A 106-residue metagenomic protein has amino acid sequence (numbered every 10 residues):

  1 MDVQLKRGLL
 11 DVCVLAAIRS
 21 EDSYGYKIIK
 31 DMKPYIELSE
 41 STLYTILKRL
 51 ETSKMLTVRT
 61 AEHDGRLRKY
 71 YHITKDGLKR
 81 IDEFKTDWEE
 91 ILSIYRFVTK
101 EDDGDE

Functional and structural regions predicted by a protein language model:
M1-D2, K54: Coiled-coil-like amphipathic alpha-helices with heptad-repeat character
D2-T42: N-terminal helix-turn-helix DNA-binding core of bacterial DNA-binding proteins
A17, T52-S53: Short, motif-level signal for alpha-helix interfacial/capping segments enriched in acidic residues and aromatics/proline
T42-T45, T74: Ser/Thr-centric signal marking residues that sit in or immediately flank functional binding/regulatory motifs
L47-R49: Short, hydrophobic-biased segments on the C-terminal half of alpha helices that form "recognition helices"
S53-L67, H72: Beta-hairpin "wing" of winged helix-turn-helix
D82-E106: Amphipathic alpha-helical dimerization/coiled-coil segments that flank or bridge DNA-binding/regulatory modules
